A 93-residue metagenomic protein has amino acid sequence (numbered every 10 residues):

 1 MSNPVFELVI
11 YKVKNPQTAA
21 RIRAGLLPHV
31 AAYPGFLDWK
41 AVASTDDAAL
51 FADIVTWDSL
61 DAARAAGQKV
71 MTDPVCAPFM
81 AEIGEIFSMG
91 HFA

Functional and structural regions predicted by a protein language model:
M1-I54, D58-M71, E82-A93: Short S/T/G/P-rich N-terminal loop/turn motif that feeds into the first structured element of a domain
P74-P78: Short arginine-rich
